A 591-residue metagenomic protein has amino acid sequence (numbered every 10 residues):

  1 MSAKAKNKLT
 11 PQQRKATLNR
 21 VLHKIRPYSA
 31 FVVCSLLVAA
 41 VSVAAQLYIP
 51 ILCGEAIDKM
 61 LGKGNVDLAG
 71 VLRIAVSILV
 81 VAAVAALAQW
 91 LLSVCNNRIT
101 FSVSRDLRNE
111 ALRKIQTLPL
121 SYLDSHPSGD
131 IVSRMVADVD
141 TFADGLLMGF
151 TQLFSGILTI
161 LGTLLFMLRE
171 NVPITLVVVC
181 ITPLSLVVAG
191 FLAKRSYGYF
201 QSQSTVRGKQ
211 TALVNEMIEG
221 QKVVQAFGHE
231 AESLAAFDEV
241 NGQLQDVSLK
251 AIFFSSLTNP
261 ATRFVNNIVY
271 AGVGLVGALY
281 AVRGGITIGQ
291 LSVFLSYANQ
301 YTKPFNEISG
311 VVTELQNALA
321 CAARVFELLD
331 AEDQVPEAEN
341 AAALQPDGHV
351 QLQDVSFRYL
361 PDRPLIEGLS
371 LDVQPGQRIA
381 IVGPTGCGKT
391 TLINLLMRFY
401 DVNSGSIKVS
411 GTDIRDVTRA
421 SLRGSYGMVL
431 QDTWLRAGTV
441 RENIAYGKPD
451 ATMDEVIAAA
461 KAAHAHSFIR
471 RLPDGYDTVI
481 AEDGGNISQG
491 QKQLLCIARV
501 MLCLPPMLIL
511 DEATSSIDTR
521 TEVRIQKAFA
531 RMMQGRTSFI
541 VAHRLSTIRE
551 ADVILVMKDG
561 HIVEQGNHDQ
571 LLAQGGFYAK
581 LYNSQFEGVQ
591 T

Functional and structural regions predicted by a protein language model:
M1-Q46, L61-A75, L92-N96, T100 (+8 more regions): Membrane-integrated ABC transporters
S2-P11, F101, N109-S133, A137-V139 (+6 more regions): Short intracellular "coupling" helices and adjacent cytoplasmic loop segments at the cytosolic face of multi-pass
R26, L37, I49, G70 (+6 more regions): Hydrophobic alpha-helical transmembrane segments of ABC transporter permease domains
P27, L120-S121, A137-L146, F150 (+6 more regions): An intracellular "coupling" helix at the cytosolic face of ABC transporter transmembrane type-1 domains
V32-A88, L168-P173, G284-I288: Transmembrane helix-loop-helix hairpins at lipid-water interfaces of multipass membrane proteins, especially the type-1
S77-A85, Q89, T182-A189, S255-V269 (+2 more regions): Hydrophobic alpha-helical segments in the permease module
H229, F253, Y270, Q300-L328: Cytosolic ends of transmembrane helices, especially the final helix of ABC transmembrane type-1 domains
E337, A343-T591: ABC-type nucleotide-binding domain
